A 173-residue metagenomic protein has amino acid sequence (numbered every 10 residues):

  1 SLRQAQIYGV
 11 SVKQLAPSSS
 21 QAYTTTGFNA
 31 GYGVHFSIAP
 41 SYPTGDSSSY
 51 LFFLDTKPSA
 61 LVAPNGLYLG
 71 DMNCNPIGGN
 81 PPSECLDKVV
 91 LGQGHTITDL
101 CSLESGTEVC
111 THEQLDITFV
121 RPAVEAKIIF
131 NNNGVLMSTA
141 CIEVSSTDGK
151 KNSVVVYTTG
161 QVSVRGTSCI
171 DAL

Functional and structural regions predicted by a protein language model:
R3-I7, S11-L173: N-terminal helix-rich module
